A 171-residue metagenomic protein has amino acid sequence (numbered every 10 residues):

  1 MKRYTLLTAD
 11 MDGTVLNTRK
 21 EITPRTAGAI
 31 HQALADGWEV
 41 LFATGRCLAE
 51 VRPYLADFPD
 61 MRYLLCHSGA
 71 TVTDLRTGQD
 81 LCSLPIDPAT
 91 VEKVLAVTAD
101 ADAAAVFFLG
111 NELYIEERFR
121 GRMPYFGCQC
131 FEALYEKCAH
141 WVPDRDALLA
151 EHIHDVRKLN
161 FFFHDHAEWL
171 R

Functional and structural regions predicted by a protein language model:
M1-R3, P59: Short, small/polar residue-rich loop motifs at catalytic or cofactor-binding pockets
R3-R19, V94: Asp-based phosphoryl-transfer active-site loop
L7-D10, Q32, V72-L75, L149-H152: A short alpha-helix capping/helix-coil boundary motif
D12, G69, H164: Flexible loop residues that form catalytic and substrate-binding hotspots at small-molecule/glycan-binding clefts
T18, F42-A43, F161: Small/polar loops that bind or transfer phosphate-bearing groups
P24-C130: Active-site phosphate-binding/coordination module
V97, A101-A104, F108-R171: Conserved acidic, metal-coordinating active-site core of Asp-based, Mg2+-dependent phosphoryl-transfer enzymes
